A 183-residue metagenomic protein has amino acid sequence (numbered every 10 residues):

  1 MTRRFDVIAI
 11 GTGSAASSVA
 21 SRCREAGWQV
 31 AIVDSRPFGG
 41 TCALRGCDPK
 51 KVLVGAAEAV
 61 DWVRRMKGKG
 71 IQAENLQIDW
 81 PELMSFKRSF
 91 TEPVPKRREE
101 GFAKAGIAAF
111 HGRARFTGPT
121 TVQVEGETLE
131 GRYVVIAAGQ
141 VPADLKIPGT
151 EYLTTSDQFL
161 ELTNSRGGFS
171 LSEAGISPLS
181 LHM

Functional and structural regions predicted by a protein language model:
M1-G13, G167-E173: Beta1/beta-strand and adjacent pyrophosphate-binding region of the FAD-binding site in flavoprotein oxidoreductases
T2-F5, R22-W28, V33-S165: Glycine-rich flavin
G13, R113-R115, G175: Conserved acidic residues
S14-A15, L129: Membrane-integral, polyisoprenol-dependent glycosyltransferases of the GT-C/oligosaccharyltransferase superfamily
A15-V19, T41-C42, S177-L181: Short glycine/serine/threonine-rich phosphate/pyrophosphate-binding segments that cradle anionic phosphate groups
T163-M183: Rossmann-like NAD(P)H-binding beta-loop-alpha module
